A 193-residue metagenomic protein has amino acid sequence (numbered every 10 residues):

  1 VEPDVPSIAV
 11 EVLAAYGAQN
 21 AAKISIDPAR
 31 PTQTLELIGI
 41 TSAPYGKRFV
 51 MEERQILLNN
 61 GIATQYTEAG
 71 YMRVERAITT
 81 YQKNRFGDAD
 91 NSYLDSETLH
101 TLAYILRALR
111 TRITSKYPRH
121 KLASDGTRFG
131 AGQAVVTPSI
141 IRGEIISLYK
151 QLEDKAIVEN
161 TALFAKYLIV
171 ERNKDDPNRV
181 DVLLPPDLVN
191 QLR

Functional and structural regions predicted by a protein language model:
V1-G39: A glycine-rich, acidic short-motif signal
L37-R193: Structured, hydrophobic secondary-structure cores that serve as assembly/anchoring elements
